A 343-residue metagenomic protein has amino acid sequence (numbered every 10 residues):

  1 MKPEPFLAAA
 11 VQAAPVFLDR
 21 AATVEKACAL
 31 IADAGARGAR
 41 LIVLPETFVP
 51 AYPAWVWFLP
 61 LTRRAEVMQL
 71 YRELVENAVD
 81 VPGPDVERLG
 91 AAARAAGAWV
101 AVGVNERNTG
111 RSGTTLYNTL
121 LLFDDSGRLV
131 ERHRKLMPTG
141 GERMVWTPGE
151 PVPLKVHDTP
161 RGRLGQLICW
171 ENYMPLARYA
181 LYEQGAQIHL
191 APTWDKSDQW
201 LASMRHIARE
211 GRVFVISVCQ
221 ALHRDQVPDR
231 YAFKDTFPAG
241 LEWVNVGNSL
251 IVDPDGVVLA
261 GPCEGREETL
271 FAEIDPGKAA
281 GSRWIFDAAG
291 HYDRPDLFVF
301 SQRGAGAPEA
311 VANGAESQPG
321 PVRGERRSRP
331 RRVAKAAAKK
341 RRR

Functional and structural regions predicted by a protein language model:
P3-A8: Extreme N-terminal starter segment of soluble prokaryotic enzymes
A9, L121-F123, L250, L270: Conserved hydrophobic/aromatic positions in well-ordered beta-strands
Q12-A29: N-terminal phosphate-binding loop and adjacent alpha-helix
R20, A32-D125, D195-S197, L201-V213: Cys-nucleophile CN-hydrolase/nitrilase-fold catalytic domain and related Cys-dependent amidase chemistry that acts on
E46, E171, G256: Active-site glycine-centered loops adjacent to acidic/histidine catalytic or metal-binding residues that shape
D80-V81, D85-A91, E106-I188, T193-H206 (+2 more regions): Active-site catalytic loop in hydrolytic enzyme cores
Q220-R343: C-terminal beta-strand edge segments of enzyme domains
